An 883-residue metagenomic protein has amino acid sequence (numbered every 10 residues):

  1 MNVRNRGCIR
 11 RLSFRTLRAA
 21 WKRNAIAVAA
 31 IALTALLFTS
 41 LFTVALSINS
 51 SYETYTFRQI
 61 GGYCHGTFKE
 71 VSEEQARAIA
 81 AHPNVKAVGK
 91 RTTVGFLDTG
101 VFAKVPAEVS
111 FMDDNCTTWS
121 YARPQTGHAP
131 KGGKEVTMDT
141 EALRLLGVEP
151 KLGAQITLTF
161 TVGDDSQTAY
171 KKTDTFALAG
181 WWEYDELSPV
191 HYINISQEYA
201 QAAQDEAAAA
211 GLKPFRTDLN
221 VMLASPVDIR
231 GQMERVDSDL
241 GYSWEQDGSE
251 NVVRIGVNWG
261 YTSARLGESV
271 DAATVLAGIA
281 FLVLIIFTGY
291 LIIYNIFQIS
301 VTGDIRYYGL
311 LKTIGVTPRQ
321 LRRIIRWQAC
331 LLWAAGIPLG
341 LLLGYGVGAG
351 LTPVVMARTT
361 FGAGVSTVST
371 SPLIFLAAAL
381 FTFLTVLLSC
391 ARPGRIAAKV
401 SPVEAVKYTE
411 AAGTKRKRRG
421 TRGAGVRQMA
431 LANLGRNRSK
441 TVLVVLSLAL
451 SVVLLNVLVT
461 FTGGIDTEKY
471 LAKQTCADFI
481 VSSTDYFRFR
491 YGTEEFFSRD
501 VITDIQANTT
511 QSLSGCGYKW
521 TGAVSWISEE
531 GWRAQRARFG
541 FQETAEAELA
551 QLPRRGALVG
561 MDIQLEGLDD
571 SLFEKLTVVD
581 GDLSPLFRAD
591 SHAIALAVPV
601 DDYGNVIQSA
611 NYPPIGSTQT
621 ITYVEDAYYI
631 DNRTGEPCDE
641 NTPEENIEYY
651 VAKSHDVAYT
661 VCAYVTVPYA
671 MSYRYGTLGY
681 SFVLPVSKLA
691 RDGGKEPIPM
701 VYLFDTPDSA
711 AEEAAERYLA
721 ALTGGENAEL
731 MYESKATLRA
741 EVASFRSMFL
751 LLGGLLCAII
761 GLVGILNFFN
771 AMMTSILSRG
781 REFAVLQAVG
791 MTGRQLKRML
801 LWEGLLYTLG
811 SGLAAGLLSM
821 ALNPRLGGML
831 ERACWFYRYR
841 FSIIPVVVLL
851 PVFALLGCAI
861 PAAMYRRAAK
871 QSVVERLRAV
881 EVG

Functional and structural regions predicted by a protein language model:
M1-I26, G303-Q320, V347-F375, L384-L455 (+4 more regions): Feature of multi-pass inner-membrane transport and sensor proteins that recognizes transmembrane helices together
F14-K22, R319-G340, G344, G348 (+6 more regions): Alpha-helical transmembrane segments of multi-pass membrane proteins
A20, L291-W333, G764-L806: Interfacial "coupling" helices/loops that link adjacent transmembrane helices in transporter permeases
R23-L46, A280, F287: Hydrophobic alpha-helical transmembrane signal-anchor segments
T34-A35, V283-Y290, L384-T385, A758-F768 (+2 more regions): Hydrophobic transmembrane alpha-helices
L46-R265, G463, T467-G753: Basic-flanked hydrophobic alpha-helices used for secretion and membrane insertion
I48, V270, I337, L341-A377 (+3 more regions): Short helix-loop junctions at transmembrane helix boundaries
E268-I285, L373, A743-I760: N-terminal membrane-entry
